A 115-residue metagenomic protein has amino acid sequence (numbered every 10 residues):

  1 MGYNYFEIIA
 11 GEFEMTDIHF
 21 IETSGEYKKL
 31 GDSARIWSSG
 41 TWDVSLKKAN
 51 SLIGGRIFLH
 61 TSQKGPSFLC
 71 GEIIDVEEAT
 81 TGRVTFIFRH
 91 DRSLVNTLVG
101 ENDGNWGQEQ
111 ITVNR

Functional and structural regions predicted by a protein language model:
F6, E12-R115: Structured alpha/beta reader/binder surfaces that contact nucleic acids or chromatin modification marks
